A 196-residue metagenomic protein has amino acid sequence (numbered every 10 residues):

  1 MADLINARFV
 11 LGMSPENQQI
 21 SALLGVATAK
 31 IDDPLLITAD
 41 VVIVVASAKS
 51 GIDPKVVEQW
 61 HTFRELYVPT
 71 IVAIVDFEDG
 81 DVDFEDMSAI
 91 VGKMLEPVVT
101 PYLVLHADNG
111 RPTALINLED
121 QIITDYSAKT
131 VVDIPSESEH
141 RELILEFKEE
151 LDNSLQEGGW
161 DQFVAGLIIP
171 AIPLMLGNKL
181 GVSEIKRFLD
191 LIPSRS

Functional and structural regions predicted by a protein language model:
M1-S196: Structural and coupling elements of P-loop NTPases
